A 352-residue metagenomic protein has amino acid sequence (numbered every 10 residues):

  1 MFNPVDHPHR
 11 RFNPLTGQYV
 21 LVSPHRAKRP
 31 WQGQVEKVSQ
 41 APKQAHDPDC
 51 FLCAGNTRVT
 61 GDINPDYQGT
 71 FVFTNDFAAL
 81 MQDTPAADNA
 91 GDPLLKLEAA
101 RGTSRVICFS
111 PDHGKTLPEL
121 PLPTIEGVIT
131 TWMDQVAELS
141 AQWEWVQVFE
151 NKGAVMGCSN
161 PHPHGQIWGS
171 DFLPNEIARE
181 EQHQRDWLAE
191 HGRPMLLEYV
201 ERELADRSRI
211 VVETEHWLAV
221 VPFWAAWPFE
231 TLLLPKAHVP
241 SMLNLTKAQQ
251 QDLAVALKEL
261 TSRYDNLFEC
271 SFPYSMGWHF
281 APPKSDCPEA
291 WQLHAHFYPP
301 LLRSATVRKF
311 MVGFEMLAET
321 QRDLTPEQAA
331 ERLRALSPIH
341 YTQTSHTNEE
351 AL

Functional and structural regions predicted by a protein language model:
M1-H162, W168-P240, A248, S262 (+2 more regions): Active-site microenvironments that recognize anionic phosphate/pyrophosphate groups
P240-Q249, L253-K258: A contiguous, surface-exposed recognition patch within enzymatic or periplasmic domains that forms
D252-S271: Extended C-terminal subregions enriched in glycine
M276-F280: Acidic/histidine-rich, metal-coordinating catalytic segments
